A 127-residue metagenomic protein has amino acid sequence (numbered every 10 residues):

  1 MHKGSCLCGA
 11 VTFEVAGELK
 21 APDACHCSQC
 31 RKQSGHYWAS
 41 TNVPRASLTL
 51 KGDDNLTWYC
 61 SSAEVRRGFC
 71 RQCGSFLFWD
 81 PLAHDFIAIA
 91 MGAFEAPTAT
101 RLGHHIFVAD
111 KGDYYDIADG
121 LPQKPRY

Functional and structural regions predicted by a protein language model:
M1-Y127: A short Gly-Trp-Pro
